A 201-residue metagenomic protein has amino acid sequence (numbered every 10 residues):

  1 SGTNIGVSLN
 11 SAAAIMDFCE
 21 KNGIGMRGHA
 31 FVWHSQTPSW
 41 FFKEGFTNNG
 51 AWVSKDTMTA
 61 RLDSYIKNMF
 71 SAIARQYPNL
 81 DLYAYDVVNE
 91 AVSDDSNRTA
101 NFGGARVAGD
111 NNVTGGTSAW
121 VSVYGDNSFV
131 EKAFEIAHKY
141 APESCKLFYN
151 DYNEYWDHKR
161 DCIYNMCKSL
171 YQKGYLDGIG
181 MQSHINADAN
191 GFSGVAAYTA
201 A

Functional and structural regions predicted by a protein language model:
S1-F148, Y152-E154: Substrate-binding cleft and catalytic face of glycoside hydrolase catalytic domains, especially the flexible beta-alpha
T3-N4, H158-K159, N190-G194: Short, solvent-exposed loop/turn segments at secondary-structure boundaries
L9-N10, S128, D161, S193-A196: Residue-level recognition of alpha-helix initiation/capping sites
Y83, N89, C145-D151, I163-G191 (+2 more regions): Aromatic- and acid-rich polysaccharide-binding/catalytic face of secreted or lumenal carbohydrate-active enzymes
S93-R106, H158-D177: Short flexible/disordered coil segments
